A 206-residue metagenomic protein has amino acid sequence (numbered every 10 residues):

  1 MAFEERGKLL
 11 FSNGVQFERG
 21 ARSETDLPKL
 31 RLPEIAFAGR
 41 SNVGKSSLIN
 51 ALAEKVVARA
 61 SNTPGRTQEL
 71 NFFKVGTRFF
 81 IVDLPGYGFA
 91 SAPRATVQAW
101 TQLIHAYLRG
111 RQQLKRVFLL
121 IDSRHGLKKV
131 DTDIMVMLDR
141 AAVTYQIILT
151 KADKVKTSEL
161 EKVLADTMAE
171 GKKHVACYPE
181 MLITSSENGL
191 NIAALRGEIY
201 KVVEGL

Functional and structural regions predicted by a protein language model:
M1-S91, E204-G205: Conserved G1/Walker A P-loop phosphate-binding module
S12-E24, K154-L206: Canonical P-loop GTPase G-domain recognition
E34, E54-K55, R66, V97-W100 (+3 more regions): Glycine-rich, phosphate-binding/catalytic loops in enzymes
I35-V43, I49-N50, N71, T77-R78 (+6 more regions): Structured catalytic cores of enzymes that bind and process phosphorylated ligands/cofactors
N50, G86, H125, D153 (+1 more regions): Catalytic acidic motif of RecA-like/P-loop NTPases
T67, V97-T101, K128-K129, E161 (+1 more regions): Amphipathic alpha-helical transducer elements in NTP-driven molecular machines
Y87-V97, D153-E159: Flexible beta-alpha connector loops of hexameric P-loop NTPases
Q102-P179: Conserved C-terminal guanine-recognition region of P-loop GTPase G domains, centered on the G4
